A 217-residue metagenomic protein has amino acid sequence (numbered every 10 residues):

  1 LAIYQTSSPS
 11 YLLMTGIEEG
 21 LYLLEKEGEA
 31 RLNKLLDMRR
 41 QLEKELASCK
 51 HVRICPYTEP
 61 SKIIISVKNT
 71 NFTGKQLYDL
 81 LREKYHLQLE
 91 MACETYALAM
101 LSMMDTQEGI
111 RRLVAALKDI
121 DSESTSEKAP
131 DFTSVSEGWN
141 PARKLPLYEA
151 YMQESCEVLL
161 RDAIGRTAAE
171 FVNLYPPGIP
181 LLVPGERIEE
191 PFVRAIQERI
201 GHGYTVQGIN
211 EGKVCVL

Functional and structural regions predicted by a protein language model:
L1-A2, M14, L32-L36, E43 (+4 more regions): Generic detector of well-ordered alpha-helical segments enriched in charged/polar residues, highlighting helical
L1-S8, M14-E25, G74, Y78-D79: Conserved core segment of the aminotransferase class I/II
Q5-L13, A30-M38, N69, T73 (+1 more regions): Short, contiguous, pocket-lining structural segments that sit at or immediately flank catalytic/ligand-binding sites
E19, L23, R39, M103-M104 (+1 more regions): Charge-rich, low-complexity amphipathic helices in intrinsically disordered tails/linkers adjacent to domains
L21-C55, K75-L77: Conserved PLP-dependent catalytic core of the aminotransferase class-I/II
A47-T205: Conserved C-terminal alpha-helix-loop-beta "cap" of PLP-dependent enzymes that closes/shapes the active-site mouth
T205-L217: Charge-dense polyanion-binding interfaces
